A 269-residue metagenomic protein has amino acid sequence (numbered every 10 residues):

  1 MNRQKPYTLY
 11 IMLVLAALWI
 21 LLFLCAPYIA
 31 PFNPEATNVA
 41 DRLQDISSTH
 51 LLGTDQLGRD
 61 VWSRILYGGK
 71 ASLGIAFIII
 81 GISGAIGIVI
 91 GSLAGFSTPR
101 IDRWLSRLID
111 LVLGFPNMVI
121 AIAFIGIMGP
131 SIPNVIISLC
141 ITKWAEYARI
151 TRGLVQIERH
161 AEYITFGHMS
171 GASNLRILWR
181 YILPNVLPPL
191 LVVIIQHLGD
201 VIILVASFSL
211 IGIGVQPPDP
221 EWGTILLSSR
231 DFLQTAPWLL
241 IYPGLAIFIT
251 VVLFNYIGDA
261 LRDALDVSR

Functional and structural regions predicted by a protein language model:
M1-F32, L108, V186-L187: N-terminal signal-anchor/first transmembrane alpha helix
V14, L18-L57, I211-D219: Hydrophobic alpha-helical transmembrane segments of membrane transport/permease proteins and related membrane-embedded
L51, D55, G95-F96, I101-I157 (+1 more regions): Generic hydrophobic transmembrane alpha-helix motif, especially the helices
T54-R59, F96-S97, F166-N185, L226: Short helix-to-coil transition segments within interhelical loops that connect adjacent transmembrane helices
V61-F96: Transmembrane alpha-helix signature in integral membrane proteins
I80-G81, I88, S92, P130-R180 (+1 more regions): Membrane-cytosol interface at the C-terminal ends of specific transmembrane alpha-helices in multi-pass membrane
I125-I127, L154-V155, I203-A246: Glycine-rich helix-loop "coupling/hinge" segments at transmembrane-helix boundaries in multipass transporters
L139-T142, P188-L198, P237-R269: C-terminal transmembrane helix and the adjacent membrane-cytosol boundary/short C-terminal tail of inner/organellar
